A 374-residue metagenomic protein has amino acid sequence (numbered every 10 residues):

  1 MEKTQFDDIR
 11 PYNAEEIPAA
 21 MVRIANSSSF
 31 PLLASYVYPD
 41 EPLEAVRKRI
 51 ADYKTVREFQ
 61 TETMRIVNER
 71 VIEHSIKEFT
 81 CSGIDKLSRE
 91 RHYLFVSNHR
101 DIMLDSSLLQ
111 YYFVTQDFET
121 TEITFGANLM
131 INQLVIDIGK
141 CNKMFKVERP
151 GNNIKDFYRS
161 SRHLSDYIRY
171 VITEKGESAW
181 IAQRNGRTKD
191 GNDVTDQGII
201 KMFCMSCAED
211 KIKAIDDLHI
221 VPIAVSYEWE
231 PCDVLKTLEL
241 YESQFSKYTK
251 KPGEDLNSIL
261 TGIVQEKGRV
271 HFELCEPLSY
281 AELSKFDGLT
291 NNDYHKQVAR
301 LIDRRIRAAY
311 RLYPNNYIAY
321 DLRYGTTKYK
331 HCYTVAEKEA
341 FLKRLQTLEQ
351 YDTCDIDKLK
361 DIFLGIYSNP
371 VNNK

Functional and structural regions predicted by a protein language model:
M1-Y93, H99-Q110, V114, I136 (+2 more regions): Membrane-anchoring hydrophobic helices of lipid-metabolizing enzymes
A14, A19-A20, A25, A34 (+13 more regions): A sequence-composition feature that detects small, non-aromatic residues
D52, V56, P150, Q197-F203 (+6 more regions): General structural signal for secondary-structure boundaries
K54, E58, G151-Y158, D190 (+1 more regions): Charge-dense, low-complexity intrinsically disordered segments
T63, R159-L164, Y294, V298: Soluble or luminal CAZymes and related metallo-dependent hydrolases
V67-N68, I72-L278, C332, L345 (+1 more regions): Soluble catalytic domains of membrane acyltransferases
L256-P314, I318-L322: C-terminal structural cap/anchor segments
I306-K374: Long, low-complexity C-terminal extensions of enzymes
